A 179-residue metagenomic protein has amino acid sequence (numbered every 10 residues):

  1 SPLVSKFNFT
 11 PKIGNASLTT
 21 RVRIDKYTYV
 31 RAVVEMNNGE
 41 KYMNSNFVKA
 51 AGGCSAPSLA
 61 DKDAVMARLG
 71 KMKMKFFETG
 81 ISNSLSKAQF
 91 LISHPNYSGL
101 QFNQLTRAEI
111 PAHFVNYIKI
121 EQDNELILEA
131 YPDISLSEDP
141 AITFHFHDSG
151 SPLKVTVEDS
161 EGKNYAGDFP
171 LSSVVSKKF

Functional and structural regions predicted by a protein language model:
S1-P2, Q104-I127: Extended low-complexity, serine/threonine- and proline-enriched intrinsically disordered segments
V4-K12, E125-S135: Solvent-exposed serine/threonine-rich low-complexity stretches and specific carbohydrate-binding patches
K12-T19, I134-H145: Aromatic sugar-binding surface patches on proteins that engage polysaccharides or sugar-phosphate polymers
N15-R23, T28-V33: Ligand-binding face of N-terminal immunoglobulin V-set domains in extracellular IgSF glycoproteins
D25-Y29, L85, G150-P152: Extracellular Ig-like/FN3 beta-sandwich strand-entry sites
M36-N44, E158-D168: Short acidic/polar inter-strand loop motif in beta-rich domains
N44-G80, A166-F179: Extracytoplasmic/periplasmic copper-protein system
L91-I110: Short amphipathic, basic-aromatic surface patches that mediate peripheral association with negatively charged
